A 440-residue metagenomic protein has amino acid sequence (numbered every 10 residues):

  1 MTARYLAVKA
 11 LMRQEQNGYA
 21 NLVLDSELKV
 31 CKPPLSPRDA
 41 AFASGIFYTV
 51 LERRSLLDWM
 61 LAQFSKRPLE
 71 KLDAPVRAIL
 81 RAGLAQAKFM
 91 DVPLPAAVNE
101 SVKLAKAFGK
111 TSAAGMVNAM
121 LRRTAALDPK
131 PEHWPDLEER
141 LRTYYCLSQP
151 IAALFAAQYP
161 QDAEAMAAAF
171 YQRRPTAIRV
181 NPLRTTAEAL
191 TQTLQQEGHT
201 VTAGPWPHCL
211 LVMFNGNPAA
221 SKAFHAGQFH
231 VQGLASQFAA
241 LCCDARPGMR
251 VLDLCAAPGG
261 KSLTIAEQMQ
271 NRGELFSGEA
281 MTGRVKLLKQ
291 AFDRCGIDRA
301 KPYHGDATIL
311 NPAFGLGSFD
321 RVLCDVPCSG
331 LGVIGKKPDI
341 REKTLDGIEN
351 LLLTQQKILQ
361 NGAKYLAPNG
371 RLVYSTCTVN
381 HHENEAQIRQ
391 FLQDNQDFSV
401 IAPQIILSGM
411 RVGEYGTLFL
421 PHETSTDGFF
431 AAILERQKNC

Functional and structural regions predicted by a protein language model:
M1-C440: S-adenosylmethionine
